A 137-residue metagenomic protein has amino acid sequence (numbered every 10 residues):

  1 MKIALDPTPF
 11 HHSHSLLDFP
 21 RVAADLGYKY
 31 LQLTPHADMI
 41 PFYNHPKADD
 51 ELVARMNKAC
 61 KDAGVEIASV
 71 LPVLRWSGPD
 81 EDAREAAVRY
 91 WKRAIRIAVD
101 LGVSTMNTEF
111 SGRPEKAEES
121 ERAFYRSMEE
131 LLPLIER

Functional and structural regions predicted by a protein language model:
K2-A4, Y30-Q32, D62-L71, V103-N107: Structural preference for beta-strand elements that scaffold enzyme active sites
K2-T8, H14-A24, Y30-L31, A37 (+2 more regions): Acidic/histidine-rich catalytic cores of soluble enzymes
I3-D6, I40-Y43, G78-D80, E115-A117: A short, structure-level motif marking secondary-structure boundaries and short turns
P9-H11, P35-A37, V73-W76, F110-P114: Active-site-proximal loop/turn and secondary-structure-junction residues that shape catalytic pockets, frequently
F10, P46-K47, E85, R122: Residue-level marker of alpha-helix boundaries and capping positions
L17, A54-E66, W76-R137: Active-site acidic/histidine proton-transfer and metal-coordination neighborhood in alpha/beta enzyme cores
F42-C60: Glycine-rich, positively charged N-terminal anion/phosphate-binding segment
